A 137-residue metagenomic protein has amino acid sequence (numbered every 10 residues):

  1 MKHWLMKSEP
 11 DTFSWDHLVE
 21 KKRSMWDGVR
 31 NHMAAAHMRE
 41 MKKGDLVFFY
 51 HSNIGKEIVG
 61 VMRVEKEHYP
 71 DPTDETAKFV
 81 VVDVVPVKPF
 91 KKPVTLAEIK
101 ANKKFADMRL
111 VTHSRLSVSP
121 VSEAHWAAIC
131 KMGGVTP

Functional and structural regions predicted by a protein language model:
M1-K43, T136-P137: Compositionally biased, charged N-terminal/linker segments
M1-P10, D71-P137: Contiguous surface segments at macromolecular interaction interfaces
L5-K7, F49-Y50, V61: Short, conserved beta-strand edge motifs with alternating hydrophobic and charged residues
H17, M41-K42, E57, E75-A77: Short glycine/proline-enriched turns and hinge-like loops at secondary-structure junctions
G28-H32, K66-P70, K103-K104: Short acidic (Asp/Glu) patches
Y50-K56: Short, charged beta-turn/beta-strand-edge "cap" motif at the junction between a beta-strand and an adjacent loop
E57-E67: Short beta-strand-centered aromatic/proline hotspots
